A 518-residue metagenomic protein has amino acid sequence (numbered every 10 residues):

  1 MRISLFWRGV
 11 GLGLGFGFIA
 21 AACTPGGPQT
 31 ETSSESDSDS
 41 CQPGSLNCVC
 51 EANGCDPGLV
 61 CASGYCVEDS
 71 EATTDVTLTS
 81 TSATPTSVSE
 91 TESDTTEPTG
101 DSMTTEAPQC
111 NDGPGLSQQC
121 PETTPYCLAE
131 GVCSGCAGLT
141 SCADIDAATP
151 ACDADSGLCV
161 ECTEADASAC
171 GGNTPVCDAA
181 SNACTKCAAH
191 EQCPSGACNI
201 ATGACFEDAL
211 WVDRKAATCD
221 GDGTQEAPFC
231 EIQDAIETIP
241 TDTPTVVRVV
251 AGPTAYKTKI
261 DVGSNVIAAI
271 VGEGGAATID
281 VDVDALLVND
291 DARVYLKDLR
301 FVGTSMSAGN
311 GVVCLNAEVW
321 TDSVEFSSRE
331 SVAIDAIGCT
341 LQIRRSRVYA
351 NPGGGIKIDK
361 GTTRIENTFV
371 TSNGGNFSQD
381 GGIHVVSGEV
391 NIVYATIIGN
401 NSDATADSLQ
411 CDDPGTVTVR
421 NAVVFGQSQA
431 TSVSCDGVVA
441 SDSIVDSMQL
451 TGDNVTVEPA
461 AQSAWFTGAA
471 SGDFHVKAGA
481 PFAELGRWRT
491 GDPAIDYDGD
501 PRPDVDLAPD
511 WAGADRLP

Functional and structural regions predicted by a protein language model:
A22-A52, D56-S117, E122, A154: Ser/Thr-rich, Pro/Gly/Ala-heavy low-complexity intrinsically disordered linkers and tails of secreted extracellular
C48-G58, C110-T124, A137-T149, T163-T174 (+1 more regions): Disulfide-braced loops of extracellular cysteine-rich modules
A107, C198-D234, P253, A464-A470: Right-handed parallel beta-helix/beta-solenoid
I200-T202, G479-P518: Surface beta-loop-beta hairpin patches that serve as ligand-binding interfaces in beta-rich domains
Q233, T243-A269, G274-A285: N-terminal extracellular ligand-recognition/capping segment immediately after the signal peptide
K257-K259, V281-L287, S305-V313, S328-I337 (+4 more regions): Extracellular beta-strand/beta-solenoid scaffold signature
V266-V312, W320-E325, G374, E458-W465 (+1 more regions): Right-handed parallel beta-helix/beta-spiral solenoid domain characteristic of secreted/periplasmic
R345, K357-H475: Predominantly extracellular beta-rich ligand-binding scaffolds that present long acidic/polar faces for carbohydrate
